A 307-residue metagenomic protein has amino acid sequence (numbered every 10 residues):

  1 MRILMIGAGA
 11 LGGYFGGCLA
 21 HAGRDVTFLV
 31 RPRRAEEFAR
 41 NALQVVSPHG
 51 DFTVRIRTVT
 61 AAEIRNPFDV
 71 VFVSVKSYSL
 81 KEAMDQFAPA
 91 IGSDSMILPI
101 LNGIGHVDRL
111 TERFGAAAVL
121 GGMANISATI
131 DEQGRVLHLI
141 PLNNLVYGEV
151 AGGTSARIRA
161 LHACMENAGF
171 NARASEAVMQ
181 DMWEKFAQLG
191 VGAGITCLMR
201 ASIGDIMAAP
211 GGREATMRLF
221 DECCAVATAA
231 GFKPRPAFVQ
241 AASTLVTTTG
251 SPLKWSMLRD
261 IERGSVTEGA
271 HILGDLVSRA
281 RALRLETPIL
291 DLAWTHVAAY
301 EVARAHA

Functional and structural regions predicted by a protein language model:
M1-D51: NAD(P)+-binding Rossmann beta1-loop-alpha1 motif at the extreme N-terminus of oxidoreductases
G17, H21, D85-P89, E112 (+2 more regions): Short, well-ordered alpha-helices that flank and scaffold nucleotide-derived cofactor binding pockets
R34-E37, V107-D108, S155: Short, charged/polar "capping" segments at the starts of alpha-helices and the immediately preceding loops
F52-R135: Rossmann-like NAD(P)(H) cofactor-binding subdomain of soluble oxidoreductases
P89-A90, R113-G122, Q133-K185, G190-A237: Internal alpha-helical scaffold of NAD(P)-dependent oxidoreductase catalytic cores
M217-A307: NAD(P)-dependent Rossmann-like dehydrogenase/reductase catalytic/cofactor-binding core
